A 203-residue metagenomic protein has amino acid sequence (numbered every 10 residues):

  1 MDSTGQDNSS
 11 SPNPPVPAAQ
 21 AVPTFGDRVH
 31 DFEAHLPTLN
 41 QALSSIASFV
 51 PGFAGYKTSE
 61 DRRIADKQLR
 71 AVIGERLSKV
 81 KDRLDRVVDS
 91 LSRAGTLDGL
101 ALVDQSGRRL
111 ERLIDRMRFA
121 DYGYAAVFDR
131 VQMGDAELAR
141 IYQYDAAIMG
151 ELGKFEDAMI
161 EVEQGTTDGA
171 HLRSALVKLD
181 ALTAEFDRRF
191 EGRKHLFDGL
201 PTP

Functional and structural regions predicted by a protein language model:
D2-G5, P14-V88, S92: Leu/Val/Ala/Ile-rich N-terminal alpha-helices, chiefly Sec-type signal peptides and the beginnings
A19, G26, E33-N40, S44 (+9 more regions): Low-complexity, intrinsically disordered regions enriched in charged/polar residues
R62, S92, Y122-A125, E191-K194 (+1 more regions): Structured alpha-helical bundle/scaffold domains in large eukaryotic membrane-trafficking regulators
D82-A175: Charged linear interaction tracts used for macromolecular binding and regulation
G165-P203: Preference for long, well-ordered alpha-helical segments
